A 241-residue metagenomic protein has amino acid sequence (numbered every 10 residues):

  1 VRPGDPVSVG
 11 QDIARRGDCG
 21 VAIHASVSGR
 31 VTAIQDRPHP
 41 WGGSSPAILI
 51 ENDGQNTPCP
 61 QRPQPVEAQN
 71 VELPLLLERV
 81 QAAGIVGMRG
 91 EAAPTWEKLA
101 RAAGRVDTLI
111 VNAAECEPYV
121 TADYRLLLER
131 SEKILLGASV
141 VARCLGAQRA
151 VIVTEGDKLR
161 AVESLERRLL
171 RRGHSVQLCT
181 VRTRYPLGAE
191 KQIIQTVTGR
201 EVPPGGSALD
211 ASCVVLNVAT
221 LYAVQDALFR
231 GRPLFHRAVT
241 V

Functional and structural regions predicted by a protein language model:
R2-R15, A33: Short, well-structured beta-strand-loop connectors
D5-P6, A22-S26: Small beta-strand-rich domains/subdomains or short beta-sheet motifs embedded in larger alpha/beta proteins
R15-R16, I34, E51, N112: Residue-level recognition of conserved beta-strand edge/terminus positions
G29-V31: Conserved hydrophobic positions within beta-strands
H39-A93, A103, L159-R160, R172: Acidic low-complexity segments
P58-P60, L109-D123: Gly-rich Lys/Arg/Thr-decorated short loops/hinges at beta-loop-alpha junctions or inter-strand turns that position
L128-L145: Histidine-anchored nucleotide/phosphate-binding helix
Q148-V241: Hydrophobic alpha-helical positions that pack around
